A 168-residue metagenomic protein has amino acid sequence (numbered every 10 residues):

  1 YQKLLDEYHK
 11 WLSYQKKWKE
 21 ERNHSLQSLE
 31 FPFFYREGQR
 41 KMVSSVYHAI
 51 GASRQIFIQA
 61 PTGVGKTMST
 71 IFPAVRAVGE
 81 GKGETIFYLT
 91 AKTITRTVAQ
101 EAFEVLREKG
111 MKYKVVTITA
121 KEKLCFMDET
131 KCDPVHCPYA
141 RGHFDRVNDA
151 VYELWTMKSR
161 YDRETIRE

Functional and structural regions predicted by a protein language model:
Y1, Y8, V78, L106-G110: A generic secondary-structure signal for well-formed alpha-helical elements
Y1-W18: Interdomain "pre-motor" coupling segment immediately N-terminal to P-loop NTPase/helicase cores
S13-I58: Conserved pre-motif I regulatory segment
Q15-E30, K82-E168: A substrate-engagement module of RecA-like helicase motors
F34-K41, K66-S69, I94-E101: Generic recognition of stable, solvent-exposed alpha-helical segments in well-folded globular domains
Y47-H48, T67-K82, A102-L106: Walker A/P-loop NTP-binding motif
G51-P73: Walker A/P-loop
A52-I56, A77-F87: Short, surface-exposed connector motifs at secondary-structure boundaries
